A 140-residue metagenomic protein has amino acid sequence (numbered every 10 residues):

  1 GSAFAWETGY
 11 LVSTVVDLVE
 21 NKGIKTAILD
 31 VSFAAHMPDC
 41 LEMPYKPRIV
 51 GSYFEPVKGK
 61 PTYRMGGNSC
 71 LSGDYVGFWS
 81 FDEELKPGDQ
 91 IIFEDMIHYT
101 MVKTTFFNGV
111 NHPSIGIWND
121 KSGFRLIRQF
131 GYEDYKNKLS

Functional and structural regions predicted by a protein language model:
G1-S140: Charged (often Lys/Glu-rich) extended helix/loop segments that serve as interaction or gating elements
